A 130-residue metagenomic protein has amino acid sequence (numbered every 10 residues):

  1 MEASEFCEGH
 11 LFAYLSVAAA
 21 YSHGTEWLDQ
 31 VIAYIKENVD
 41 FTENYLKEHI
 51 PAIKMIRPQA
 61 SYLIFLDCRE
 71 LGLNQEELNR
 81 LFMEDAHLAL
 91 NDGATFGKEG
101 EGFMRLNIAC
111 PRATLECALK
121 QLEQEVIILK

Functional and structural regions predicted by a protein language model:
M1-K130: PLP-dependent class I/II
